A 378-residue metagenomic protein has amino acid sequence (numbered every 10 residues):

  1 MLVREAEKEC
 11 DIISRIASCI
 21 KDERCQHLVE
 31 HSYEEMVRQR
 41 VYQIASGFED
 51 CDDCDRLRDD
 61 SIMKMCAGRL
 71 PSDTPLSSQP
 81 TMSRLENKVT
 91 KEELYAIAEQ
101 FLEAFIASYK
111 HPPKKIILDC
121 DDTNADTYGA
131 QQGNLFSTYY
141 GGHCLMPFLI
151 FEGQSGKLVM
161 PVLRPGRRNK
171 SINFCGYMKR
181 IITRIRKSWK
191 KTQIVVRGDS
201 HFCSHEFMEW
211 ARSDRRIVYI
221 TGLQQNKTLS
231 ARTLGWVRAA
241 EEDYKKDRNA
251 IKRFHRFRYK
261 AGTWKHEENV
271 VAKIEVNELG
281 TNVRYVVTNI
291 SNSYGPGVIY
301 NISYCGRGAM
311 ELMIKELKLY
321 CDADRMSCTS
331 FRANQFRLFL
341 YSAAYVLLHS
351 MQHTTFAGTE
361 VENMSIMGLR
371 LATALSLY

Functional and structural regions predicted by a protein language model:
M1-S188, S213, Q352, Y378: Dynamic "connector" segments at or just before major functional cores
A6, C54, G297-F336, L340 (+1 more regions): Short amphipathic alpha-helical "interface-anchor" segments enriched in bulky aromatics
I16-I20, S61-M65, E278-R284, I290-V298 (+2 more regions): Short acidic (Asp/Glu) and glycine-rich catalytic loops that position anionic groups and cofactors
V196-S204, Q225-T228: Acidic, metal-coordinating catalytic cores used for nucleic-acid/nucleotide bond scission and strand-transfer chemistry
M208-I217: Short, surface-exposed basic-aromatic patches at helix termini and helix-loop junctions that form
V218-L319: An anionic, glycine-rich sequence signature occurring as long contiguous blocks
L347-Y378: A short, flexible helix-boundary coil/loop motif
